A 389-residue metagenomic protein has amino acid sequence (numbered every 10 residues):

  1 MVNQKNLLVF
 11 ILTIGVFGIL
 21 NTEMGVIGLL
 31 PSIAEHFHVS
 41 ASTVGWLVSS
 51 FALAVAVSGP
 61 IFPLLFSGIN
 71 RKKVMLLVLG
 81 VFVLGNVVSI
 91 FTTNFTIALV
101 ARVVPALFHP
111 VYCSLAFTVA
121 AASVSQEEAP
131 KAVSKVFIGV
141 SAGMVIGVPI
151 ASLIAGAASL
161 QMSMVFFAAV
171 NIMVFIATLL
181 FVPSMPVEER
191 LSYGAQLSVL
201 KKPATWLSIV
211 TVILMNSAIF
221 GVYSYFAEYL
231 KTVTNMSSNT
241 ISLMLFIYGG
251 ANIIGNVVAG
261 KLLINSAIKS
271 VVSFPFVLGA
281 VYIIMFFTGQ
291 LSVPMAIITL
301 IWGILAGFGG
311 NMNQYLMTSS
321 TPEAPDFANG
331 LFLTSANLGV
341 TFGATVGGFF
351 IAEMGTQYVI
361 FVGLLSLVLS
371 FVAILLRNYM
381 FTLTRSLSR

Functional and structural regions predicted by a protein language model:
L8-A41, G59-F62, V222-A227: Extracytoplasmic
H38, N70, F91-I97, N235 (+1 more regions): Helix-breaking motifs and short loop linkers at transmembrane-helix boundaries and internal kinks in secondary membrane
V57-T93: Conserved MFS/SLC helix-loop-helix module at the cytosolic interface between two early adjacent transmembrane helices
G59-N70, G255-A267, I351: Helix-to-loop junctions at the C-terminal end of transmembrane segments in multipass secondary transporters
G85, T96-P105, V293-I301: Paired small-residue
I97, Q126-V182, Y225, Y229: Helix-loop-helix hairpin linking two adjacent transmembrane segments in secondary transporters
A101-G139: Cytoplasmic helix-loop-helix junction between adjacent transmembrane helices in 12-TM secondary transporters
K269-N313: C-terminal transmembrane helical hairpin of 12-TM major facilitator-type secondary transporters
